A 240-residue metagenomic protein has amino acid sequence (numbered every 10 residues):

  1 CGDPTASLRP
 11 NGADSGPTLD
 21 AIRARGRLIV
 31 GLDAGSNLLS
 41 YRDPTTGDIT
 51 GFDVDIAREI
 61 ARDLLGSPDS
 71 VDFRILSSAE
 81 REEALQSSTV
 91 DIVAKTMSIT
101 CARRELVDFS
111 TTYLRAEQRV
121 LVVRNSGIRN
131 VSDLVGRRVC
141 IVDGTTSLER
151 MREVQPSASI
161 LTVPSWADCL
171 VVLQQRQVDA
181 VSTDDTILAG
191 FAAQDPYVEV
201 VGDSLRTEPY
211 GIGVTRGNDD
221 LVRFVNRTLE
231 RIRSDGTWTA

Functional and structural regions predicted by a protein language model:
C1-A13, V54, N125, R138 (+2 more regions): Extended ligand-binding regions for polar small-molecule ligands
C1-R62, A240: N-terminal hydrophobic or amphipathic helices and topogenic motifs
S15, V71-E83, S126, L161-V171 (+1 more regions): Short helix-initiation/N-cap motifs at beta->coil->alpha
L28, D69, Q86-K95, R138 (+2 more regions): Alpha-to-beta junction loops
L28-L32, V131-T145: Short loop->beta-strand "edge-of-pocket" segments that line small-molecule binding or catalytic clefts across diverse
R58, R62, G66-D133: Acidic, polar ligand-binding/catalytic clefts
E80, T96-L106, Q174-T207: A ligand-binding cleft/hinge motif common to bilobed small-molecule-binding domains
L114-V122, D185, A189-E230: Periplasmic-binding protein-like
